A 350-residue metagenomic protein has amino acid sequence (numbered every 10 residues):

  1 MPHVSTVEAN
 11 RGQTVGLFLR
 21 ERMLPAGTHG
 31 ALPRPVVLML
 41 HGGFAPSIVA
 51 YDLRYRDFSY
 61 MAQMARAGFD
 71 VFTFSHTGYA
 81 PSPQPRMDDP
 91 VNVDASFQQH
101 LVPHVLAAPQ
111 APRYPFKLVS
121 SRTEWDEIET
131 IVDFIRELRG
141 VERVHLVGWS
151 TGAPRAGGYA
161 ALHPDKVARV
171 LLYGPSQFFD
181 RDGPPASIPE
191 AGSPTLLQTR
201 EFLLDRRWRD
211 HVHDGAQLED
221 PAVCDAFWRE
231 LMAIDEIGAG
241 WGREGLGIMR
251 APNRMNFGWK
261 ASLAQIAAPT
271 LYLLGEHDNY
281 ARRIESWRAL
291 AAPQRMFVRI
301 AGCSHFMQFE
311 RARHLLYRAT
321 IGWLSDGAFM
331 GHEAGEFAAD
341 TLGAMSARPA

Functional and structural regions predicted by a protein language model:
M1-L32: N-terminal cap/lid segment of alpha/beta-hydrolase-fold proteins
A26-T73, Q84-R86: Short, surface-exposed "cap/lid" segments of acyl-processing enzymes
Q99-K117, W125-R143: Conserved acidic catalytic loop of the alpha/beta-hydrolase fold
L138, E142-R181: Conserved hydrolase catalytic core segment
D180-H277, R348-A350: Alpha/beta-hydrolase
L274-C303: Conserved loop-alpha-helix segment in the C-terminal half of the alpha/beta-hydrolase fold that carries the catalytic
C303-Y317, E333: Catalytic histidine-centered segment of alpha/beta-hydrolase-like enzymes
R311, S325-A350: Alpha/beta-hydrolase-fold serine-hydrolase catalytic core, especially in secreted/extracellular enzymes
